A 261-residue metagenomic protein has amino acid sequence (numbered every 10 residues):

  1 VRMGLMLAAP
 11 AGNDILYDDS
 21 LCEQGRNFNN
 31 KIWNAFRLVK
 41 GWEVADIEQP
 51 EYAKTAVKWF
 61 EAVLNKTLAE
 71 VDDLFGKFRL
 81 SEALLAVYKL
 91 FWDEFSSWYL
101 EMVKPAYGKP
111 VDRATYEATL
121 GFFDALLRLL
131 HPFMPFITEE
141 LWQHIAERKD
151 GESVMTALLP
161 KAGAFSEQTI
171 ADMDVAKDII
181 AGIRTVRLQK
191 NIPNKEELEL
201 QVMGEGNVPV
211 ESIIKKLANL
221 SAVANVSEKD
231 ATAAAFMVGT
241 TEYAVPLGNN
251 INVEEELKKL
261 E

Functional and structural regions predicted by a protein language model:
V1-A53, A146-D150, Q189-E199, G206: Catalytic adenosine-cofactor/nucleotide-binding cores of aminoacyl-tRNA synthetases and other
L5-A9, W33, R37, G76 (+10 more regions): Hydrophobic alpha-helix feature that most strongly marks membrane-spanning transmembrane helices and their immediate
L7, N27-K40, V57-T67, L85-P105 (+1 more regions): Core structural elements
P10-I15, F91-E94, W98, P105-A106 (+5 more regions): Flexible loop/turn segments at secondary-structure boundaries
A45-D72, L100-A181: Acidic, turn-prone loop/beta-hairpin segments
N65, R79, V87, I183-R187: Long hydrophobic segments that form regular secondary structure
F75-E82: Short helix-adjacent coil turns
I145-E261: C-terminal low-complexity, glycine/proline- and small-hydrophobic-enriched intrinsically disordered tails that act as
